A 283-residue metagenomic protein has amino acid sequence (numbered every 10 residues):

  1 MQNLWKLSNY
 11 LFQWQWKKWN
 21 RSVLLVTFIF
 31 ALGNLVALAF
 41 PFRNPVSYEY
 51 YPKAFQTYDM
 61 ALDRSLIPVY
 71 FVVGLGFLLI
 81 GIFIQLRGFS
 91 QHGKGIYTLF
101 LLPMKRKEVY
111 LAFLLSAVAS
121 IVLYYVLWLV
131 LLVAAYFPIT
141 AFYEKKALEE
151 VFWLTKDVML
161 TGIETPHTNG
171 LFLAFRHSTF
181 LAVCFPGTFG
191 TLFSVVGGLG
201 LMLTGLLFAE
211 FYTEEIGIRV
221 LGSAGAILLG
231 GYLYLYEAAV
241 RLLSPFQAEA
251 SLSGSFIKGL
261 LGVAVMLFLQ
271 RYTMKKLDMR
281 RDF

Functional and structural regions predicted by a protein language model:
M1-I96, K107-F283: Hydrophobic alpha-helical transmembrane segments of membrane proteins
L101-K105: Short helix-to-coil transition segments within interhelical loops that connect adjacent transmembrane helices
